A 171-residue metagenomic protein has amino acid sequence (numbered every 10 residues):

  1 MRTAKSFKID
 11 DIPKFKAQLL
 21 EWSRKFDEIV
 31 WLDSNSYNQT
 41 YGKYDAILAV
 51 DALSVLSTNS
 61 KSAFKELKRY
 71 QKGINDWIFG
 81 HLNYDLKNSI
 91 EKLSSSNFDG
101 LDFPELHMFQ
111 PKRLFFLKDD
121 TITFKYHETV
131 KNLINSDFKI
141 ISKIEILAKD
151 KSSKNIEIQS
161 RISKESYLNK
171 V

Functional and structural regions predicted by a protein language model:
M1-V171: Signature of the chorismate-utilizing enzyme
